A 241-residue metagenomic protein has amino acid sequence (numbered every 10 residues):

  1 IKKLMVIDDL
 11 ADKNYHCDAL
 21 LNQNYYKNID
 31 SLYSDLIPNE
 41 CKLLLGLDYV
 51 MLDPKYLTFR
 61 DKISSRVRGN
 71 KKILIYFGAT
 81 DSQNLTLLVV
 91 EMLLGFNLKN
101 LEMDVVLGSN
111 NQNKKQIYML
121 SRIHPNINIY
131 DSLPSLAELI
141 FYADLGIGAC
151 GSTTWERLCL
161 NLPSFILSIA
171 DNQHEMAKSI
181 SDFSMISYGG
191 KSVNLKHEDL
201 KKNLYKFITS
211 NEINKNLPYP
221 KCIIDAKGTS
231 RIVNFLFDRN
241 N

Functional and structural regions predicted by a protein language model:
H16-N84, K114: A nucleotide-sugar donor-handling region in carbohydrate enzymes
R60, R68-Y142: Donor-nucleotide binding loops and adjacent catalytic segments primarily of GT-B fold Leloir glycosyltransferases
A137, T154-L160, K178: Short alpha-helical segment that forms part of, or immediately flanks, the ligand-binding pocket in carbohydrate-active
F141-S152: Acidic donor-binding loop of glycosyltransferase active sites
G146-G148, P163-N172: Short hydrophobic beta-strand element within catalytic cores of glycosyltransferases and related nucleotide-activated
N172-L204: Change "using UDP/GDP/dTDP sugars" to "using nucleotide sugars
K206, D225-N241: C-terminal alpha-helical cap of glycosyltransferases
E212-A226: A short, well-ordered alpha-helix in the C-terminal region of glycosyltransferases
